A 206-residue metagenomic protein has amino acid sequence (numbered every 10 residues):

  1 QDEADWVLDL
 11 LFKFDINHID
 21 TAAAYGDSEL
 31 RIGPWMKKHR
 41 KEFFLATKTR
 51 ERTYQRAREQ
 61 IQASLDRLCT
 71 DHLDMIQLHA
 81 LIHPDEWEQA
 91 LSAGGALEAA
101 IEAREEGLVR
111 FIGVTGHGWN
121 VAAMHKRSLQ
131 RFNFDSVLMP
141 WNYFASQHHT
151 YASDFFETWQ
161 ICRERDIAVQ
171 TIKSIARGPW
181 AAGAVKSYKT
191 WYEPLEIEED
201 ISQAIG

Functional and structural regions predicted by a protein language model:
Q1-F43, A99: N-terminal binding-site loop/beta-alpha segment at the start of enzyme catalytic domains that lines or forms
D2-L11, Y54-C69, W119-L129, D200-I205: Short, acidic/polar
L11, I19, I32, L45 (+6 more regions): Conserved, mostly hydrophobic/aromatic
F12-K13, G33-E42, Q62-D71, E102-E105 (+3 more regions): Acidic (Asp/Glu)-rich catalytic clusters
D27, L81-G206: Beta/alpha (TIM)-barrel catalytic core signal, keyed to glycine-rich beta->alpha loops juxtaposed to Asp/Glu that bind
E42-T53, H72-H79, M139-W141: A short, structured active-site edge motif that brings together acidic residues
L65-E88: Active-site groove signature of glycoside hydrolases
